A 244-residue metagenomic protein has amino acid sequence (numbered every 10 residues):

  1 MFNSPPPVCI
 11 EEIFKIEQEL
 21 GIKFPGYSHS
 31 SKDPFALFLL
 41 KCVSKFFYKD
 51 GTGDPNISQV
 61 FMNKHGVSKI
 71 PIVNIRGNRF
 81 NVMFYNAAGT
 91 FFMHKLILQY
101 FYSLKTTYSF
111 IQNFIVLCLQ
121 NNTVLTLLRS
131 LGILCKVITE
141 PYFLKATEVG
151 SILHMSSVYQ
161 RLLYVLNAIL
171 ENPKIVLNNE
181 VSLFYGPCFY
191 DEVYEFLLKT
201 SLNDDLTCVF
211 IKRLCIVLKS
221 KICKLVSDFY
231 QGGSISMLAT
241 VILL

Functional and structural regions predicted by a protein language model:
M1-E195: A eukaryotic "domain-edge + linker/cap" signature
Y164-L244: Long mid-to-C-terminal assembly/interaction modules of large eukaryotic proteins
